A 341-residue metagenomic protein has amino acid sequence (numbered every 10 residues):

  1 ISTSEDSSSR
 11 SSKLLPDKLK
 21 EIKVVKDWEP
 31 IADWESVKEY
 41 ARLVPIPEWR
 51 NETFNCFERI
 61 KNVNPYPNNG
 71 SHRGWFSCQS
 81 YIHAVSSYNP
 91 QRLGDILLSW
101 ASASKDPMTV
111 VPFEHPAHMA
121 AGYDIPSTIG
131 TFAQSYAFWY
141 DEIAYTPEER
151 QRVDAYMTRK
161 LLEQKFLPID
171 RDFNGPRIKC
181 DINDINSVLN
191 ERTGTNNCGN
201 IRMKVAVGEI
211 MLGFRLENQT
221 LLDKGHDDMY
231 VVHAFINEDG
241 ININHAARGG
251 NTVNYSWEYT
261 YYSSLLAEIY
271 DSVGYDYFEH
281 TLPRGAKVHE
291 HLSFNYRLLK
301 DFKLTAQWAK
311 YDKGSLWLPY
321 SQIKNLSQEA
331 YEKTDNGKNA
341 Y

Functional and structural regions predicted by a protein language model:
I1-T195, M203, V207, A267-Y341: Extracellular glycan-targeting catalytic surfaces
F214-A306: Long, repeat-rich segments with strong aromatic
